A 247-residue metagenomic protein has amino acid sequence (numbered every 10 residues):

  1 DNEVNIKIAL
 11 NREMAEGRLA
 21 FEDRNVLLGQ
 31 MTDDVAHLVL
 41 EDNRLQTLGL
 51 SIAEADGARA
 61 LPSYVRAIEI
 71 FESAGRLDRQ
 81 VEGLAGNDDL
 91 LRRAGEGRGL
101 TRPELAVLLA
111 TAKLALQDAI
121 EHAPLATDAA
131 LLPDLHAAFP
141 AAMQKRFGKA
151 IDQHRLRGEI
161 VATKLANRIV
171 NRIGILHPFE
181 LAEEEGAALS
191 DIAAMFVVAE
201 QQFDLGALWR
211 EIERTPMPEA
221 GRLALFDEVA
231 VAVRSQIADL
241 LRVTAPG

Functional and structural regions predicted by a protein language model:
D1-G247: Ligand/cofactor-recognition surfaces for anionic moieties
